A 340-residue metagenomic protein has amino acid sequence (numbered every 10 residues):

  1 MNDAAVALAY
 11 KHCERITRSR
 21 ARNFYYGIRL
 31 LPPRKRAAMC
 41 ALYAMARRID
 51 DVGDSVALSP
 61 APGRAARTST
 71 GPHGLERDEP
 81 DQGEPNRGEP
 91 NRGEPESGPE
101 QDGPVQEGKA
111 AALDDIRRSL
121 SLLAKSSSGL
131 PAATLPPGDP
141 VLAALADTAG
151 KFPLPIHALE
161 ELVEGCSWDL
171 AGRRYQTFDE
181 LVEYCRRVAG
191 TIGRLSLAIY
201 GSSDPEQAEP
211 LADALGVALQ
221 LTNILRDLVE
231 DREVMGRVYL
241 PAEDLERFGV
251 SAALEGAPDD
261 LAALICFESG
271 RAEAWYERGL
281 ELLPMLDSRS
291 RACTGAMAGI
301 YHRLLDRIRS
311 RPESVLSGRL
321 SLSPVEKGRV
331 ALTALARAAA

Functional and structural regions predicted by a protein language model:
M1-G63, D102, Q106-L219, L225 (+1 more regions): Catalytic cores of Mg2+-dependent Asp-rich isoprenoid enzymes
R64-A66, G93: Compositionally biased, low-complexity segments
S69-G71: Compositionally biased low-complexity segments enriched in histidine and/or tyrosine
H73-G74, D78-E79, G83-E84, G88-E89 (+3 more regions): Small-residue-biased low-complexity repeat regions
